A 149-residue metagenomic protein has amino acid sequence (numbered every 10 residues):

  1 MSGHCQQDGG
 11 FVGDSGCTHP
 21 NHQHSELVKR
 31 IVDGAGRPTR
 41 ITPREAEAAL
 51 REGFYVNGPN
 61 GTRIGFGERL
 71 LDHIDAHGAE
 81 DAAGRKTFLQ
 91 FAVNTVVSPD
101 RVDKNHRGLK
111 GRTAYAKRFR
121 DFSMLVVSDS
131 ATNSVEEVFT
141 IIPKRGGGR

Functional and structural regions predicted by a protein language model:
M1-R149: Ribonuclease/tRNase effector modules and their secretory precursors
